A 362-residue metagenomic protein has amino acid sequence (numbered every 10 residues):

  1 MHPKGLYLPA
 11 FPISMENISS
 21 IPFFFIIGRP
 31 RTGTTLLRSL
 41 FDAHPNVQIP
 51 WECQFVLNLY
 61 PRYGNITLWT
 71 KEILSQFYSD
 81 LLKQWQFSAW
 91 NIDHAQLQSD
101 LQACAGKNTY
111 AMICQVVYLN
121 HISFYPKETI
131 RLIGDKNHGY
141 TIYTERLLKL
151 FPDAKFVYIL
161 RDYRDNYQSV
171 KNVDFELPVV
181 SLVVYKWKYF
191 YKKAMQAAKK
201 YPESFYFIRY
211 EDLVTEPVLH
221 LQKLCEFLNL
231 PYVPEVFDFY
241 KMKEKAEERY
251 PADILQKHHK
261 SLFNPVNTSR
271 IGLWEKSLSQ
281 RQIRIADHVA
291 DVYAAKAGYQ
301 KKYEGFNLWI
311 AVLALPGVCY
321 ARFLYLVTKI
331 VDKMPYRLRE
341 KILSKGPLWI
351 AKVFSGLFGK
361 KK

Functional and structural regions predicted by a protein language model:
H2-L6: Extreme N-terminal basic, low-complexity initiation segments that serve as generic localization/processing leaders
Y7-F25, L230-K362: PAPS-dependent sulfotransferases, especially Golgi type II membrane carbohydrate sulfotransferases
I21-P22, T32, V116, T129 (+3 more regions): Short, conserved clusters of charged catalytic residues that mark active-site and nucleotide-handling motifs
R29: P-loop (Walker A) phosphate-binding loop of NTP-binding proteins
T35-N46: A conserved segment at the C-terminal end of the G1
H44-W51, L228, Y232: A generic secondary-structure signal for well-formed alpha-helical elements
P50-D135, Y140: PAPS-dependent sulfation machinery
H121-D238, M242-S261: PAPS-dependent sulfotransferase catalytic domain
